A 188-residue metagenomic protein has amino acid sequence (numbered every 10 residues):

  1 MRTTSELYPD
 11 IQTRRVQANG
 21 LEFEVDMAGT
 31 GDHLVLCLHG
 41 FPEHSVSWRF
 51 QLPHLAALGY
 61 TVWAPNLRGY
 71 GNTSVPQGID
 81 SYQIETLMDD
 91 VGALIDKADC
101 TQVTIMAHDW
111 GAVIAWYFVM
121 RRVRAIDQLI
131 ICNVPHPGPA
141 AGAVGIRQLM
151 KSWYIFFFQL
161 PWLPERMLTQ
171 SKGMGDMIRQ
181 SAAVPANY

Functional and structural regions predicted by a protein language model:
R2-Q12, L21-F23, W63, Y70-M106 (+1 more regions): Flexible "cap/lid" subdomain of the alpha/beta-hydrolase fold that forms the substrate-access gate
D26-S74: Conserved HGGG/HGGXW glycine-rich cap/lid loop of the alpha/beta-hydrolase fold
